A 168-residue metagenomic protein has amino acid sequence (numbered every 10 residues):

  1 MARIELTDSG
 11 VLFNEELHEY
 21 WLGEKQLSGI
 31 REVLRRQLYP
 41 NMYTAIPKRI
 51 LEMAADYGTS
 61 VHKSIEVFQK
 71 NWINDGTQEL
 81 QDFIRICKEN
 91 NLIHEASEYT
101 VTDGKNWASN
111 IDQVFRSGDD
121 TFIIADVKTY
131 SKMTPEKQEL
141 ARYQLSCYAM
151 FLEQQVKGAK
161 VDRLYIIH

Functional and structural regions predicted by a protein language model:
M1-A108: Metal-dependent nuclease catalytic cores that hydrolyze phosphodiester bonds in DNA/RNA, characterized by
E95-H168: Mg2+/Mn2+-dependent nuclease catalytic core
